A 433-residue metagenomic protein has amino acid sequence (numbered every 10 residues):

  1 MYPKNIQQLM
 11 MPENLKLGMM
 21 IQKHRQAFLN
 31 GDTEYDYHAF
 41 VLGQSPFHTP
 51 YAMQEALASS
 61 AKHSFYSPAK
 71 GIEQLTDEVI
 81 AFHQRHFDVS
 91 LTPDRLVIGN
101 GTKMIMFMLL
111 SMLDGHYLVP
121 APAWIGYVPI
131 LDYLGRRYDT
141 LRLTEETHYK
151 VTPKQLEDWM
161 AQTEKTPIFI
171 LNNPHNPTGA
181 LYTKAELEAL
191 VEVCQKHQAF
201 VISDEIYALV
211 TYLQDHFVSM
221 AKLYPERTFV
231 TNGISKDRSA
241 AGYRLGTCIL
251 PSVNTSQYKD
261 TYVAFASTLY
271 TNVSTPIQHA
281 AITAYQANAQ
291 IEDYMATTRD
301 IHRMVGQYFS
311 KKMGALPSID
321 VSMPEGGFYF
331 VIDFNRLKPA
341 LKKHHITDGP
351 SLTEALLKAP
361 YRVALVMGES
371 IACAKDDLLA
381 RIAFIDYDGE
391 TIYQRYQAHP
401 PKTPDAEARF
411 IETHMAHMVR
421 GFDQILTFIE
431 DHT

Functional and structural regions predicted by a protein language model:
P3-N100, A287, G389-T391, R409 (+1 more regions): N-terminal small-domain helix-loop-helix segment of the aminotransferase-like
N30-T33, Y37-A39, T231, D320-E325: Short beta-strand
H63-V193, I202, A208-L223, F229 (+3 more regions): Conserved core of the PLP fold type I
D158, K342-I346, A355-A364, S370-T433: PLP-dependent enzyme catalytic core of the Aspartate aminotransferase-like
R227-R303, Q307-K312, P404, A408: Conserved core segment of the aminotransferase class I/II
I234-S235, I319, G368-A372: Short, solvent-exposed loop/turn elements at beta->coil junctions and helix N-caps that rim active or binding pockets
I282, A296-S310, D320-A340, D376-L378: Conserved glycine-rich beta-strand-loop-beta hairpin in the small C-terminal domain of fold type I
